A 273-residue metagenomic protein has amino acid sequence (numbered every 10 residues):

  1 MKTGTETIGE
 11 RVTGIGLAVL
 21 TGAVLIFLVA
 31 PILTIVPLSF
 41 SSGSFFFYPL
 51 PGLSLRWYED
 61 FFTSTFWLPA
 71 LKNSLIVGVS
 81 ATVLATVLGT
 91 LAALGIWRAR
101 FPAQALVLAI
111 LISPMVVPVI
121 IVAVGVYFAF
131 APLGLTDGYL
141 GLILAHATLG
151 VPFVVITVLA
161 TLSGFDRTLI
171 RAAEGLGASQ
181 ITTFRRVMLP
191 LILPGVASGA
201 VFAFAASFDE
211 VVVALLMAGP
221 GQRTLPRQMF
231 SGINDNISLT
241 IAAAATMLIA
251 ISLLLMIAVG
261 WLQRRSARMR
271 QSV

Functional and structural regions predicted by a protein language model:
K2-E10, V79-L111, F128, R167-I170 (+1 more regions): Transmembrane-helix boundary motif in ABC transporter permease subunits
K2-V19, L159-I170, E174, A178-L189 (+1 more regions): C-terminal transmembrane helix and the adjacent membrane-cytosol boundary/short C-terminal tail of inner/organellar
T3-E6, F46, L50, L55 (+4 more regions): Membrane-interfacial helix termini and adjacent extracytoplasmic/periplasmic loops of multi-pass transporters
E6-G14, G43, Y58-F66, F208-A258 (+1 more regions): Interhelical loop and adjacent transmembrane-helix boundary motif in polytopic membrane transport permeases
V19-L20, L25-I32, A147, V155-R167 (+1 more regions): Transmembrane alpha-helices
I26, L68, K72, I76-L88 (+7 more regions): Hydrophobic alpha-helical transmembrane segments of multipass integral membrane proteins, especially permease/channel
A30-T65, L216-P220, V273: Short membrane-interfacial helix/loop motifs at transmembrane-helix boundaries
P69-I76, F128-V154, L193-G195, A200 (+1 more regions): Loop-to-helix entry region at the N-terminal start of transmembrane alpha-helices in multi-pass membrane transporters
